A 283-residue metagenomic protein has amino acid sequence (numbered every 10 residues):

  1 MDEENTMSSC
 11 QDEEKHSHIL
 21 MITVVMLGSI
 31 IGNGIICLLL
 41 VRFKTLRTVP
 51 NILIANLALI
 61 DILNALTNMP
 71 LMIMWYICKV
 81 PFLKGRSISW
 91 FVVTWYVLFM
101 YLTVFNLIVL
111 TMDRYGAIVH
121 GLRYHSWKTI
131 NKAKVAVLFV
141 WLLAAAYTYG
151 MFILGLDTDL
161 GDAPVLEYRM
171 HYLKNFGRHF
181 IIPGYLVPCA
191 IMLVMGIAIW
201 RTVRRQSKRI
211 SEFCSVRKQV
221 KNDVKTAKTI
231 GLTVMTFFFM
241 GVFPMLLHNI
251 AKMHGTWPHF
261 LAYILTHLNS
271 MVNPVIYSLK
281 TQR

Functional and structural regions predicted by a protein language model:
M1-I35: Extracellular N-terminal segment of 7TM GPCRs
D2-S8, C78-V93, V97-L98, H125-S126 (+1 more regions): Loop architecture of class A 7-transmembrane GPCRs
Q11-T23, V49-V109, A117, R123-H125: Extracellular TM2-ECL1-early TM3 structural module of rhodopsin-like
I30-V41, A58, A65, M69-M72 (+3 more regions): Cytoplasm-facing ends of alpha-helical transmembrane segments in multi-pass membrane proteins
L63-P70, A146-I153, L193, K228-N249 (+1 more regions): Hydrophobic alpha-helical segments of membrane proteins
R123-A145: The cytoplasmic-loop to transmembrane-helix boundary for the fourth helix
I191-M192, F238-L246, P258-R283: Seventh transmembrane helix
R201-P244: Intracellular effector-coupling site of seven-transmembrane GPCRs, centered on the ICL3-to-TM6 transition
